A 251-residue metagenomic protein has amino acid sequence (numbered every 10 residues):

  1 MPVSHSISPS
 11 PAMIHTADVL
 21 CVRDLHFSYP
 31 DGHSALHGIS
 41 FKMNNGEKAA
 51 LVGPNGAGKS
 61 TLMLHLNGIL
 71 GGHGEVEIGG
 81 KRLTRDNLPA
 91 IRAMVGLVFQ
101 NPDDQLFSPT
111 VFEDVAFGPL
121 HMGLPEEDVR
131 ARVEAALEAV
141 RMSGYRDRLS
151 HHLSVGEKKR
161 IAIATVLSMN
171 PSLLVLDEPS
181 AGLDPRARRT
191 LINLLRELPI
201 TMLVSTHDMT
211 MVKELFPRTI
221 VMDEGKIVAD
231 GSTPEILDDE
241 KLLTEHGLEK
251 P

Functional and structural regions predicted by a protein language model:
G74-L83, I91: Conserved ABC transporter NBD signature motif
E127-Y145: Conserved ABC ATPase "signature" region
L149-L153, E157: Conserved ABC ATPase signature
L174-D177: Catalytic Walker B motif of ABC-type/P-loop ATPase nucleotide-binding domains
T206-H207: H-loop/switch region of ABC-family ATPase nucleotide-binding domains
V212-E214: A short, surface-exposed alpha-helical micro-motif characterized by mixed small hydrophobic and charged/polar residues
K226-L248: Conserved beta-strand-loop-alpha-helix hinge in the C-terminal portion of ABC ATPase nucleotide-binding domains
